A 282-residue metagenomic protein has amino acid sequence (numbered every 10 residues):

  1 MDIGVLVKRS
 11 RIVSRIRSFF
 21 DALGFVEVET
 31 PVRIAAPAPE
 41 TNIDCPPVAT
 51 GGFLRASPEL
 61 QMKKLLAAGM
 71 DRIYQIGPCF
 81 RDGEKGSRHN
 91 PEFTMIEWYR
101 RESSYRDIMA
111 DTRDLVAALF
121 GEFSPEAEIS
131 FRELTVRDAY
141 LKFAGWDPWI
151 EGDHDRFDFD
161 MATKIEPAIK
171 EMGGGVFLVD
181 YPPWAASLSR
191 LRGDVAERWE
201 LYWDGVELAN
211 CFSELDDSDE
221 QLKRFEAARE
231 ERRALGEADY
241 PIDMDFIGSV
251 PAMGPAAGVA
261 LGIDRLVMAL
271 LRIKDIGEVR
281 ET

Functional and structural regions predicted by a protein language model:
M1-I3: Short, contiguous pre-domain boundary segments
V5-L6, F20: Auxiliary tRNA-acceptor-end handling modules of aminoacyl-tRNA synthetases
K8-I12: Aromatic- and glycine-enriched glycan-recognition loops and surfaces that form the carbohydrate-binding subsites
V13, R17, M109-V116, L222: Hydrophobic face of alpha-helices
R15-R17, F25, P31-L65, I73-R101 (+1 more regions): A translation/RNA-centric and nucleic-acid-associated enzymatic feature enriched in Class II aminoacyl-tRNA synthetases
F19-L23, L119-E122: Short alpha-helical functional segments enriched in proximate histidine and acidic residues
H89-G152: A conserved active-site cap/scaffold subdomain adjacent to cofactor or substrate pockets
